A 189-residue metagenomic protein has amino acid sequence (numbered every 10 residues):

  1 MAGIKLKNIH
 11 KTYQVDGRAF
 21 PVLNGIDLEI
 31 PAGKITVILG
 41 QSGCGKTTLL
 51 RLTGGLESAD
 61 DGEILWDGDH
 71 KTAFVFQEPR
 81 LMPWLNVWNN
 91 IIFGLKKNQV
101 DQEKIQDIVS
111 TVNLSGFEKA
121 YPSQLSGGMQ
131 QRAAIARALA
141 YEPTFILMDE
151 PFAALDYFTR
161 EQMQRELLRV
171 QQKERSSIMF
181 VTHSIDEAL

Functional and structural regions predicted by a protein language model:
L39-Q41: The feature captures the beta-strand-to-loop junction immediately N-terminal to the Walker
G54: Helix-to-loop junction immediately C-terminal to a conserved catalytic motif
W88-K96: Short helical segment in ABC ATPase nucleotide-binding domains corresponding to the A-loop/adjacent helical element
V100-F117, R169: Conserved ABC ATPase "signature" region
A120-S123, Y141: Conserved signature/switch motifs of ABC ATPase nucleotide-binding domains
I146-D149: Catalytic Walker B motif of ABC-type/P-loop ATPase nucleotide-binding domains
R175-V181: Conserved H-loop
